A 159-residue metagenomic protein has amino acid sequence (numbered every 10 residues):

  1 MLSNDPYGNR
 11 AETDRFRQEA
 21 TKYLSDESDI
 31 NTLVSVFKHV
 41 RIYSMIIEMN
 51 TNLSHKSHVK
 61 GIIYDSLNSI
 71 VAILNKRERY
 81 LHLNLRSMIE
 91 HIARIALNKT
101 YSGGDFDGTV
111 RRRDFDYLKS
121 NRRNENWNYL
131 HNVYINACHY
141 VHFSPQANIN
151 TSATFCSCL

Functional and structural regions predicted by a protein language model:
M1-I47, D107-L159: Long, charged low-complexity segments
T32-N68: Short, contiguous, well-structured surface segments enriched in hydrophobic/aromatic residues
N50, S69-K76, S144-T151: Secondary-structure edge/capping motif, primarily at the C-terminal ends of alpha-helices and the immediately following
V59-T100: Short, hydrophobic, well-ordered secondary-structure elements
N84, G103-G104, S152: Residue-level detector of alpha-helical recognition elements and their boundaries
N98, S102-D105, A147: Transmembrane helix-loop junctions and nearby membrane-interface residues
